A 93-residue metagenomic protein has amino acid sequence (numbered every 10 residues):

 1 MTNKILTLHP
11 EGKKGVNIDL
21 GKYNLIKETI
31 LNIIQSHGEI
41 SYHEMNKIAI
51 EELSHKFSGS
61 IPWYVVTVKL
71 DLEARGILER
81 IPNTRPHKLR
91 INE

Functional and structural regions predicted by a protein language model:
M1-E28, N32: Long, low-complexity, charged/polar intrinsically disordered regions in eukaryotic proteins
N24, H43, P62-V66: An alpha-helix initiation/capping motif
I34-H37: Short helix-capping/hinge SLiMs at alpha-helix to coil transitions
E39-E52: Short acidic, hydrophobic short linear motifs in intrinsically disordered regions
I50-T67: Short, positively charged loop/turn segments that connect secondary-structure elements
L70: Residue-level detection of the helix-turn-helix DNA-binding "recognition helix"
E73-P82: A short, conserved structural fragment
N83-E93: Short, cationic-aromatic polyanion-contact patches
